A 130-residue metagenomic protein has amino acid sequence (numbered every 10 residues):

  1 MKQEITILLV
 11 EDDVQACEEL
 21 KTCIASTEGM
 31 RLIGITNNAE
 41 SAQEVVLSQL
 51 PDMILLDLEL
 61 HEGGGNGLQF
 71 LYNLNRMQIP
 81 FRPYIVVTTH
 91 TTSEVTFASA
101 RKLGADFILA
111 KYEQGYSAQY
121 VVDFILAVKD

Functional and structural regions predicted by a protein language model:
K2, V14-G34, A39: Two-component/phosphorelay signaling modules centered on CheY-like receiver
E11: Conserved acidic carboxylate
K21, I35-M53, H61: Acidic, metal-coordinating helix/loop segments flanking the phosphotransfer/catalytic sites of two-component signaling
L50-D52, Q78-Y84: His-Asp phosphorelay/catalytic-motif detector in bacterial-type signaling
N66-F81: Short amphipathic alpha-helix used as the core "switch/output" element in two-component signaling
Q69, T91-L109, E113: Alpha4 helix (beta4-alpha4-beta5 surface) of REC/receiver domains from two-component response regulators
V87-T88: Hydrophobic/aromatic residues positioned on beta-strands within the core alpha/beta folds
V95, E113-I125: C-terminal output helix
